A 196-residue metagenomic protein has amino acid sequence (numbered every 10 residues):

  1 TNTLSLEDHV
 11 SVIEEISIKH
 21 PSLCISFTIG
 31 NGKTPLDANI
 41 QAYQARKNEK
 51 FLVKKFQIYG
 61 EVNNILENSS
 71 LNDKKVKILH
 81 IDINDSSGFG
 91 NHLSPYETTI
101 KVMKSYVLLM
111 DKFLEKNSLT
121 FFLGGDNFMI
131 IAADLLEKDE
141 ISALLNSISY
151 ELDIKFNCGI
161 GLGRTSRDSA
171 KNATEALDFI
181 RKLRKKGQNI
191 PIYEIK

Functional and structural regions predicted by a protein language model:
T1-K196: Regulatory and interdomain segments flanking nucleotide-handling catalytic cores in signaling/defense enzymes
